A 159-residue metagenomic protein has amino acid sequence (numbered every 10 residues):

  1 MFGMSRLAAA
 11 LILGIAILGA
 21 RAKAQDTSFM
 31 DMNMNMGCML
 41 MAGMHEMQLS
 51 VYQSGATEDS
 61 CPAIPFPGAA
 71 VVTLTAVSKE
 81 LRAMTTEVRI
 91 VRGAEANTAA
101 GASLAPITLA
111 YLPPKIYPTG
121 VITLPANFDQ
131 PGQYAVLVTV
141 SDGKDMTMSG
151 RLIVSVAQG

Functional and structural regions predicted by a protein language model:
M1-A9: Bacterial N-terminal signal peptides that target proteins for export
A9-A16: Bacterial N-terminal signal peptides
G19-R21: N-terminal signal peptide c-region/cleavage motif recognized by signal peptidases
A24-P131, T139-G159: Contiguous segments within soluble domain cores/interaction surfaces
